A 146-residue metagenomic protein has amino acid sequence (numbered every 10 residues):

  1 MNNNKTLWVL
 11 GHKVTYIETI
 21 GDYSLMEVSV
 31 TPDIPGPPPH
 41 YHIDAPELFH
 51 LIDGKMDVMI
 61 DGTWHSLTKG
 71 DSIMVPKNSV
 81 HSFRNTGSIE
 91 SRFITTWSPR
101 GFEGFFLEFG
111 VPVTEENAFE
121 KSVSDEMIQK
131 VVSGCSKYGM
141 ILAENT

Functional and structural regions predicted by a protein language model:
N3-P39, P46: A short glycine-rich, His/Asp/Glu-containing loop-to-beta-strand
G21, K77-E103: Ligand-binding loop in jelly-roll beta-barrel domains
E27-T31, Y41-M59, T96-S98: Short, conserved beta-strand element in jelly-roll/cupin
P37-P39, I60-H65: Short beta-strand segments
L48, K55-D57, W64, V80 (+1 more regions): Structural motif
G62-V80: Short acidic-glycine-tyrosine-enriched beta hairpin
F106: Catalytic NTP-binding/metal-coordinating core of nucleotidyl cyclase/transferase enzymes
F109-T146: Acidic/histidine-enriched, glycine/proline-rich intrinsically disordered or flexible terminal extensions
